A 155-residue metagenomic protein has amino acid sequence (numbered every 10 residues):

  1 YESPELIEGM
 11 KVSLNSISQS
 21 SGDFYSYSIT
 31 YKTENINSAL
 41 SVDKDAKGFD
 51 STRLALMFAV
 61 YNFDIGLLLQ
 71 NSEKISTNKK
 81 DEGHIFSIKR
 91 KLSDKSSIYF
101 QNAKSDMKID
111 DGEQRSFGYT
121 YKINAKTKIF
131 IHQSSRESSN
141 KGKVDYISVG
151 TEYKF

Functional and structural regions predicted by a protein language model:
E2-D23, T30-N37: Outer membrane beta-barrel
L6-G9, N35, K95, K126 (+1 more regions): Short loop/turn motifs that connect adjacent beta-strands in outer-membrane beta-barrel proteins
N15, F130-H132: Outer-envelope exported proteins of Gram-negative bacteria
S26-G118, K122: Detector for outer-membrane/organellar transmembrane beta-barrel domains, recognizing the amphipathic beta-strand
S72, Q133-S139, V144: A short, acidic, flexible beta-alpha connecting loop/helix-capping segment that sits on the rim of active
Y121-A125, K143-F155: Outer-membrane beta-barrel "beta-signal"
